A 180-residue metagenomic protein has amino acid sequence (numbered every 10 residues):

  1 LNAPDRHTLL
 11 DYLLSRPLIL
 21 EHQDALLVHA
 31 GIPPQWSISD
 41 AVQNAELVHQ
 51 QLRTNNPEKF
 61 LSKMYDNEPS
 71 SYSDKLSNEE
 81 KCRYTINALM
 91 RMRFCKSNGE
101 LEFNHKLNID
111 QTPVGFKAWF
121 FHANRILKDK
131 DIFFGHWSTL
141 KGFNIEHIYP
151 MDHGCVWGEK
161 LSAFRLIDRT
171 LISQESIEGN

Functional and structural regions predicted by a protein language model:
L1, Q35, L101-F103, L140 (+2 more regions): Hydrophobic N-terminal alpha-helices or hydrophobic patches in metabolic proteins across all domains of life
L1-N78: Active-site neighborhood of divalent metal-dependent phosphoester bond hydrolases
Y12, I19, L27, A88 (+3 more regions): Conserved hydrophobic/aromatic beta-strand scaffold that supports enzyme active sites
L18, I32, F94, W137 (+2 more regions): Residues that form or immediately flank small-molecule/cofactor binding pockets and catalytic motifs
A30, E46, N87, M92 (+2 more regions): Flexible, active-site-adjacent loop/turn segments at secondary-structure boundaries
A41-H49, P113-E175: Conserved beta-sheet core of the metallophosphoesterase superfamily
N55-K63, F120-F121, S162-I167, G179-N180: Short C-terminal domain-edge/linker segments immediately following a structured domain
Y65-K141: Alpha/beta-hydrolase fold catalytic core
